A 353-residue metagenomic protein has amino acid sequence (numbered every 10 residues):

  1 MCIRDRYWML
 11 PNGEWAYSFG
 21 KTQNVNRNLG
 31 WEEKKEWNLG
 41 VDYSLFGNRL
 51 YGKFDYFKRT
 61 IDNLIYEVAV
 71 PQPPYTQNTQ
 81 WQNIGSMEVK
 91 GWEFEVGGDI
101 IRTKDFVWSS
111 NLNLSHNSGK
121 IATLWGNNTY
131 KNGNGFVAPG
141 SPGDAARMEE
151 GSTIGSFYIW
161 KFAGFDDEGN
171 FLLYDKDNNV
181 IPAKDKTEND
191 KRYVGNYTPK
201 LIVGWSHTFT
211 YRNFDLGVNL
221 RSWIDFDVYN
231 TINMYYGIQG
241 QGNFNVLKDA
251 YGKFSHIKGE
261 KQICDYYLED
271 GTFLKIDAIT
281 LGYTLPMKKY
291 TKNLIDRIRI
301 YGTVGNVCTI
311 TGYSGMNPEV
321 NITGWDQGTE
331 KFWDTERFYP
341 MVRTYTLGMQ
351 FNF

Functional and structural regions predicted by a protein language model:
R4-A145, R212, L268-F353: Extracellular/periplasmic, surface-exposed regions of secreted and cell-surface proteins
R4-M9, N127-Y130, T153, K161-F162 (+6 more regions): Membrane-proximal, glycine/serine-rich, low-complexity loop/turn segments characteristic of large bacterial
R4-N24, V137-V194, N243-Y267, K331: Flexible glycine-rich, low-complexity coil/linker segments exposed to the extracellular/periplasmic environment
L29, L64-I65, I84, I121 (+4 more regions): Short clusters of hydrophobic/aromatic residues that line enzyme substrate/ligand-binding pockets
W81-S86, Y130-F157, V194-G204, T208 (+3 more regions): C-terminal extracellular loops and terminal segments of Gram-negative outer membrane beta-barrel proteins
N113, G126, S156-F165, F171-D177 (+3 more regions): Exposed, low-structure sequence patches enriched in small/polar residues
D215-I276, M316: C-terminal beta-barrel architecture of Gram-negative outer-membrane proteins
